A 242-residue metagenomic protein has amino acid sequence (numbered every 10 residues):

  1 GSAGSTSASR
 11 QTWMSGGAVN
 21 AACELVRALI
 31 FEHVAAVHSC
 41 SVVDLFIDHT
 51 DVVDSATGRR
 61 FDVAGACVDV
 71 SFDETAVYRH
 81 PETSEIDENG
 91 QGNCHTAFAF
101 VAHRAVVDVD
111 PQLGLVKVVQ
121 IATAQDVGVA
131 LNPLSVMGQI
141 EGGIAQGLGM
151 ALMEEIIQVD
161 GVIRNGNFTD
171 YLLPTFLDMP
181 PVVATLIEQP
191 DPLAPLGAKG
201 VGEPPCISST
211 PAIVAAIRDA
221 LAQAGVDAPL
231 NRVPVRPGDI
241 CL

Functional and structural regions predicted by a protein language model:
G1-L242: C-terminal catalytic domains of large/alpha subunits in multi-subunit enzymes
